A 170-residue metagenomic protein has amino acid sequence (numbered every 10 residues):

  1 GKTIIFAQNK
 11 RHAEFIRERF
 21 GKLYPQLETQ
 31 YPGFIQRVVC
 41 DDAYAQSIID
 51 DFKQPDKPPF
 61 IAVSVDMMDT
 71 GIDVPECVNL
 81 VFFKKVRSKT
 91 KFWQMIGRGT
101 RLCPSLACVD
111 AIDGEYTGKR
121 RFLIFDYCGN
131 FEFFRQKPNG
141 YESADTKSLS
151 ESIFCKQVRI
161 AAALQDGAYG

Functional and structural regions predicted by a protein language model:
G1, N9, D66, L149-S152: Intrinsic structural disorder
G1-G21: Conserved helicase/translocase motor-coupling segment
R19-T29: Conserved helix-turn-beta segment of the N-terminal RecA-like "Helicase ATP-binding" lobe in SF1/SF2 helicases
E28-Q30, F34-D145: Conserved RecA-like P-loop NTPase helicase motor core
C128-G170: Long, largely alpha-helical accessory region at the distal end of helicase-like NTP-driven motors
